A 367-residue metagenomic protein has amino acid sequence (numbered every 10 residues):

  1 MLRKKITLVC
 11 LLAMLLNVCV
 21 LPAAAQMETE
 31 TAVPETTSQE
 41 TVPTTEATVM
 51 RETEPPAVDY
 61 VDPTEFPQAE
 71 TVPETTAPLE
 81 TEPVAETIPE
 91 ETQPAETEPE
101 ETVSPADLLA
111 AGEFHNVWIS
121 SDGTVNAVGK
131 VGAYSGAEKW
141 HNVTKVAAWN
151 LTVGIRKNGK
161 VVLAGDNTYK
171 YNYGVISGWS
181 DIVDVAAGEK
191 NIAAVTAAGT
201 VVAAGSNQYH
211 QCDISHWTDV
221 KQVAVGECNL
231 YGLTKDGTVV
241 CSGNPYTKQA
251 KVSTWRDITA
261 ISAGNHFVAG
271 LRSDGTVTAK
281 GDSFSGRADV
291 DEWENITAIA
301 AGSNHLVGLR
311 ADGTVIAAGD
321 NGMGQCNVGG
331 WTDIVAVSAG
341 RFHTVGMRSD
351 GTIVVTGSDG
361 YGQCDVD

Functional and structural regions predicted by a protein language model:
M1-I6: Positively charged n-region of N-terminal signal peptides that target proteins for export
C10-V18: Bacterial N-terminal signal peptides
V18-T31: Sec-dependent signal peptide cleavage junction
E30-T53, T64-E65, E70-E98: Extracellular mucin-like PTS domains
E96-K145, L163-G165: An edge-strand/N-cap motif at the start of beta-rich repeat modules
H115-W118, A127, L151-G154, L163 (+10 more regions): Conserved core positions of repeat-based scaffolds
A260, S273-D274, A298, R310-I316 (+3 more regions): Thr-biased low-complexity repeat/linker tracts and other Thr-enriched repetitive architectures
